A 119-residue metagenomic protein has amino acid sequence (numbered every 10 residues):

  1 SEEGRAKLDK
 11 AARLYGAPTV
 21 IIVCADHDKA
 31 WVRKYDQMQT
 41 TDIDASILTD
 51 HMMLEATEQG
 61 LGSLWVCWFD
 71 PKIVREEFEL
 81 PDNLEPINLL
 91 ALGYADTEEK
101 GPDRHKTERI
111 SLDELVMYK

Functional and structural regions predicted by a protein language model:
S1-A45: Glycine/small-residue-rich phosphate/adenosyl-binding loop
R13-Y15, L80-D82, T107-R109: Solvent-exposed alpha-helices and their adjacent loops that cap or buttress functional pockets in soluble metabolic
P18-V20, S63, E85-I87: Structural motif
I21, D36-E77: Small-aliphatic-rich amphipathic alpha-helix that forms the alpha element of a beta-alpha
A25, W68, Y94: Short secondary-structure boundary segments
W31, I73-E76, T97-G101: Short active-site-adjacent structural elements
V74-I87: Short, electropositive alpha-helical surface patch
N88-K119: C-terminal helix-cap and adjacent tail motif
